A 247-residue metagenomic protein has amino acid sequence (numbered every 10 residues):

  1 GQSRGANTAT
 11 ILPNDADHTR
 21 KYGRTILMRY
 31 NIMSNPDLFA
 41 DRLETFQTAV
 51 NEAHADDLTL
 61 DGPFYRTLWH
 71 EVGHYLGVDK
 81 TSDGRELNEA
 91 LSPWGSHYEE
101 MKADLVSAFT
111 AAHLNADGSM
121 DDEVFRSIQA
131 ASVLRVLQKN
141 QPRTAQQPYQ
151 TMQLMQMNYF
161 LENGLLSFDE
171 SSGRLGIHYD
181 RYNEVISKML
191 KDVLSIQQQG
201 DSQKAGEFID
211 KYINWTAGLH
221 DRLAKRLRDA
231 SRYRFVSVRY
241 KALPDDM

Functional and structural regions predicted by a protein language model:
G1-A55, T59: Contiguous, non-catalytic segments that form substrate-binding/exosite surfaces or channel walls
G1-T19, G176-M247: Non-catalytic terminal regions of proteins
D37-A49, E71, Y75-R85: Active-site-adjacent bridging/hinge elements
L58-G62, S96-E100, R126, A130: Solvent-exposed, acidic/flexible segments
G62-D79, A103, A108: Active-site recognition of the HExxH zinc-binding catalytic motif
V78-M101: Post-HEXXH active-site segment of zinc metalloproteases
S96-H113: An active-site-proximal "capping" alpha-helix that borders the catalytic cofactor pocket
A108-K211: Long, well-structured alpha-helical subdomains associated with metal-dependent extracellular/ecto-lumenal hydrolases
